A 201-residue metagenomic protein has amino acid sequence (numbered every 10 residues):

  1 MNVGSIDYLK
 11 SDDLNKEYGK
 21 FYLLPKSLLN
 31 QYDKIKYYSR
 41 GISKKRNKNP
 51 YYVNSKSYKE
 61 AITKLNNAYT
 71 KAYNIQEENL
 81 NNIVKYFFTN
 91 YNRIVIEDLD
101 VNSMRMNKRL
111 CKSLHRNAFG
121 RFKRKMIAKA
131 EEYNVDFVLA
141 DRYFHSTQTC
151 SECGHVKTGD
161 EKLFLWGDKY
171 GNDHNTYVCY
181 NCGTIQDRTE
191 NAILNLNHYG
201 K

Functional and structural regions predicted by a protein language model:
M1-K201: Positively charged, helix-rich recognition surfaces that bind polyanionic ligands
